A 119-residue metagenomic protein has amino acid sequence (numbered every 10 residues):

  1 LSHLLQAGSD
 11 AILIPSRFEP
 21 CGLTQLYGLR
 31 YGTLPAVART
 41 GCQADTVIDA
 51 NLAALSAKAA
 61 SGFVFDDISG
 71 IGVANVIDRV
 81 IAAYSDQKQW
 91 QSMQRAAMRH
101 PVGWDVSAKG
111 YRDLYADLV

Functional and structural regions predicted by a protein language model:
L1: Short acidic active-site motifs
L4-S92, M98-R99: Catalytic binding pocket for nucleotide-activated donors in carbohydrate/polymer assembly enzymes
S92-Q94, G110-Y111: Short coil/turn segments at secondary-structure boundaries
W104-V119: C-terminal alpha-helical cap of glycosyltransferases
